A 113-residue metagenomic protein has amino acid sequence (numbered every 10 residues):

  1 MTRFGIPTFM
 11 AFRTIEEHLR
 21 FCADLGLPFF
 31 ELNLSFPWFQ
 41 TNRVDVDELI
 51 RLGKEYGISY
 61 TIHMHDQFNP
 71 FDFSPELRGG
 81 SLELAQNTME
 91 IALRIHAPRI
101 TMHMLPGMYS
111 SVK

Functional and structural regions predicted by a protein language model:
M1-R3, F12, E16-A23, H96-P98: Histidine-acidic metal/acid-base catalytic patches
T2-T8, F30-L32, Y60-M64, I100-M102: Hydrophobic faces of well-ordered beta-strands that scaffold small-molecule active sites in alpha/beta enzyme cores
T8-E16, N33-D47, N69-E76, M108-V112: Acidic-and-aromatic substrate-binding clefts and catalytic sites of carbohydrate-active enzymes
T14, E55, S74-K113: Active-site acidic/histidine proton-transfer and metal-coordination neighborhood in alpha/beta enzyme cores
L19-G26, T41-I62, N87-H96: Acidic (Asp/Glu)-rich catalytic clusters
G26-F30, D66-N69: A short alpha-helix capping/helix-coil boundary motif
L49, T61, D66-F71, L77-R78 (+1 more regions): Charged/polar interaction segments and conserved charged motifs
